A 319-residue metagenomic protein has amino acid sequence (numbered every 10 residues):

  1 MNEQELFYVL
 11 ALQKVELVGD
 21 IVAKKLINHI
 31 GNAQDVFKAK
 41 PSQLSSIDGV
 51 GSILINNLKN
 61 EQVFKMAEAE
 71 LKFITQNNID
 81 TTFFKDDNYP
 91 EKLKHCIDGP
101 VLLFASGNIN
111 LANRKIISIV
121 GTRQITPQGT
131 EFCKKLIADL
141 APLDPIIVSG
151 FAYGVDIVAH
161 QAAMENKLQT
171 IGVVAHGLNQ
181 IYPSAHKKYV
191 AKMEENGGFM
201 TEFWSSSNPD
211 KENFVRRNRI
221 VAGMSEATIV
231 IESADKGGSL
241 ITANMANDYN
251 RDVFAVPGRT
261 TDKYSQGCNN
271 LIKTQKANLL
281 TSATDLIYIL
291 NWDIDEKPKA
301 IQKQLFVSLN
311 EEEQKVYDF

Functional and structural regions predicted by a protein language model:
M1-P142, E312: Short, positively charged patches
N2-E3, F83-F319: Glycine-biased, small-residue-rich flexible motifs in mid-sequence functional cores and linkers
